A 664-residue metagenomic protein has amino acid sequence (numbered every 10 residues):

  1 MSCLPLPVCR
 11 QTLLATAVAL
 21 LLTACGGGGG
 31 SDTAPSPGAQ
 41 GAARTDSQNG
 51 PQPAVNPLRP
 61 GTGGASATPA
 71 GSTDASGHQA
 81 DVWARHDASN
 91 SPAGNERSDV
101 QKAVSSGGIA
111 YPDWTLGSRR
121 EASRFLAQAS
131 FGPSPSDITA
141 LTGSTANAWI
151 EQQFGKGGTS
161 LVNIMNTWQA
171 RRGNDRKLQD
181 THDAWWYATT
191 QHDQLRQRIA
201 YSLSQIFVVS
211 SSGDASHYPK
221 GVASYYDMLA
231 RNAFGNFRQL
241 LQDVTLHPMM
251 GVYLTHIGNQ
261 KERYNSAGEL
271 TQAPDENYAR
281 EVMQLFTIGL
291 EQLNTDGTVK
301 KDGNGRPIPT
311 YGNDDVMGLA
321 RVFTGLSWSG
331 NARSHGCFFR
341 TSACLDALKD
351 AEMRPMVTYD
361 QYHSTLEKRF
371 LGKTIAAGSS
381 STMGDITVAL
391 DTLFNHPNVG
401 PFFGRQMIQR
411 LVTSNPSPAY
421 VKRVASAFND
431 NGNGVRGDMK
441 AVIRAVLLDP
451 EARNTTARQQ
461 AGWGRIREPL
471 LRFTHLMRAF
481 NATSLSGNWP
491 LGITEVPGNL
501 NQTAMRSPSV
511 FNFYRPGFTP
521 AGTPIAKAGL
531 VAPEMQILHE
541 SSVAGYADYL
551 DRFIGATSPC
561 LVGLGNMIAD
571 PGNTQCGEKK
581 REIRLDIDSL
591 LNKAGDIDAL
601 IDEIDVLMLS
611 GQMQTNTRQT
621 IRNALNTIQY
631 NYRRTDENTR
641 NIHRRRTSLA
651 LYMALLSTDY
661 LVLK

Functional and structural regions predicted by a protein language model:
S2-L13: Bacterial N-terminal signal peptides that target proteins for export
L21-A24: C-terminal motif of bacterial Sec signal peptides marking the signal peptidase cleavage site
G26-G30: Bacterial signal peptide processing site
A34-A80: Post-signal peptide N-terminal segment of mature Sec-exported envelope proteins
G71, G77-D81, D87, P92-G157: N-terminal mature-domain "stem" immediately C-terminal to a signal peptide or N-terminal signal-anchor/transmembrane
A80-V82, P92, R97-V104, I138 (+7 more regions): Active-site substrate-binding loop specific to GH73 endo-beta-N-acetylglucosaminidase modules in bacterial autolysins
S123, A127-S130, H396-G400, G404-N433 (+1 more regions): Flexible, low-complexity segments enriched for small/polar residues
D180-Q194, Y201: Structured, charged N-terminal subsegments at the starts of enzyme catalytic cores and at intra-chain domain/subunit
